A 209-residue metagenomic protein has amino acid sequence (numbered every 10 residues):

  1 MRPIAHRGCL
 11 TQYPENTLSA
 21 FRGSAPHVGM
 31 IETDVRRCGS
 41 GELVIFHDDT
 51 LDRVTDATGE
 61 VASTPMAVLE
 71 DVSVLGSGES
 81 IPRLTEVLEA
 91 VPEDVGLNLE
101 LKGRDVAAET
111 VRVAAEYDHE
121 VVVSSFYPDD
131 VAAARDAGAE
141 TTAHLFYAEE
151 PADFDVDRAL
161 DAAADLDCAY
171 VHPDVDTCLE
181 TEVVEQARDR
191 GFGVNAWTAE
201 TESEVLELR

Functional and structural regions predicted by a protein language model:
M1-I4: Extreme N-terminal starter segment of soluble prokaryotic enzymes
G8, Q12, N16: Entry/capping segment at the start of metal-dependent catalytic domains with acidic active-site entry clusters
T17, S80, L84, T110: Aromatic/hydrophobic pocket-lining residues that form the small-molecule binding cavity in soluble enzyme cores
A20-R37, V87, A163-V171: Catalytic domains of carbohydrate-active enzymes, especially glycoside hydrolases
G23, L43-V44, L206-R209: C-terminal helical cap(s) of enzyme catalytic domains, especially alpha/beta-barrels
H27, T64, V72, E93-D94 (+2 more regions): Structured helix-beta-strand junction loops
G29, V35-A90, H144-Y147: An active-site metal/cofactor-coordinating segment within enzyme catalytic domains
A90, E100-R209: Short loop-to-alpha-helix "cap/lid" segments that border enzyme active sites across diverse enzyme classes
